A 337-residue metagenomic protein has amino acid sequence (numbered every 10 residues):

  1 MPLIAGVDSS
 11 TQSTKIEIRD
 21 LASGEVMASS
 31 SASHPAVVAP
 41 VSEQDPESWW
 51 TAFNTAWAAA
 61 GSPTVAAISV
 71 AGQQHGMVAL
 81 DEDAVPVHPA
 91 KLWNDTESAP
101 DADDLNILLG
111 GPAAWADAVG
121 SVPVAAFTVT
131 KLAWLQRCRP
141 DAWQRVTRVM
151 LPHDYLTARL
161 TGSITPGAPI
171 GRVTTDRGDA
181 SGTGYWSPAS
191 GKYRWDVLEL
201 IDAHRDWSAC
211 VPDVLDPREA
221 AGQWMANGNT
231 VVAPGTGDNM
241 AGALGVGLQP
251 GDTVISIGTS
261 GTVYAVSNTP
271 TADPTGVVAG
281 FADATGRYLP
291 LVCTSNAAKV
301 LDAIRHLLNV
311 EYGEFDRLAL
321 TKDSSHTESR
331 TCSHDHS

Functional and structural regions predicted by a protein language model:
M1-P89, D117, P212, G228-V231: N-terminal glycine/serine-rich phosphate-binding loop of ATP-dependent small-molecule kinases, especially carbohydrate
A5-V7, I18, N106-V119, A126 (+4 more regions): Active-site core segments that coordinate phosphate-bearing ligands/cofactors across diverse enzyme families
T11, S23, S98, A241 (+1 more regions): Short, glycine/acidic-enriched loop or turn micro-motifs at the edges of active sites
G24, I68, D95, L135 (+1 more regions): Residue-level signal for inorganic ion chemistry
V38, A58, S62-N94, A118-T128 (+2 more regions): Short beta-strand-loop/turn "lid" adjacent to the catalytic site in phosphate-handling enzymes
F53-A66, R139-W143, W195-W207: Phosphate/pyrophosphate-binding loops at sites that engage ATP/ADP/AMP, CoA/4′-phosphopantetheine, polyphosphate
K91, D95-L108: Short alpha-helix plus adjacent loop in nuclease-associated cores
D202-R218: A conserved helix-loop-beta module that forms one wall/lid of the active-site cleft in ATP-utilizing catalytic domains
